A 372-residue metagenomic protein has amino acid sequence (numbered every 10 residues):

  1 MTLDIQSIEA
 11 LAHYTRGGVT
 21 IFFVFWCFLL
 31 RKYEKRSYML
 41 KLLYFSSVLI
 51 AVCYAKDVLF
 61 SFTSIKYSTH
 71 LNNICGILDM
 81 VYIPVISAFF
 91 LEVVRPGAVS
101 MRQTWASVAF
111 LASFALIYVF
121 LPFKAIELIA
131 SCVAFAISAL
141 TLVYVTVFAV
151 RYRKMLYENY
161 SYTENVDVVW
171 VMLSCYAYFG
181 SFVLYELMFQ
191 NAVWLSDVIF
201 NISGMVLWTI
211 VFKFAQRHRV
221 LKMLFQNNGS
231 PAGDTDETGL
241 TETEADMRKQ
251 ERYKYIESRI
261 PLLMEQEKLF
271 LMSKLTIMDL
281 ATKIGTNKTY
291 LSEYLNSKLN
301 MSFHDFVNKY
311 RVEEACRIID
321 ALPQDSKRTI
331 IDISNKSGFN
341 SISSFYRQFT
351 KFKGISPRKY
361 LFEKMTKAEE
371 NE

Functional and structural regions predicted by a protein language model:
M1-A112, L128-C132: N-terminal low-complexity or simple alpha-helical regulatory segments that function as activation/interaction modules
G18-F23, M80-A88, I137-Y144, V206-K213: Hydrophobic cores of alpha-helical transmembrane segments in multi-pass inner/ER membrane proteins, independent
C27, D57, F114-Y118, Y185 (+2 more regions): Structural signal for membrane-spanning alpha-helices in multi-pass inner-membrane proteins, emphasizing helix cores
Y33-A55, S107-V108, A130-Q190, W194-T209: Alpha-helical transmembrane segments of multi-pass integral membrane proteins
F62-S64, F90-V94, F123-E127, V150-Y157 (+1 more regions): A cytosolic-side transmembrane-helix exit/cap motif
K66, V119-I129, Q190-L195: Membrane-interface helix caps and helix-loop-helix hairpins in membrane proteins
A177-T243, K274: General nucleic-acid-binding
Q216-D332, K336-N340, S344, Q348-K351 (+1 more regions): Membrane-proximal linker segments that couple transmembrane helices to downstream signaling/catalytic modules
